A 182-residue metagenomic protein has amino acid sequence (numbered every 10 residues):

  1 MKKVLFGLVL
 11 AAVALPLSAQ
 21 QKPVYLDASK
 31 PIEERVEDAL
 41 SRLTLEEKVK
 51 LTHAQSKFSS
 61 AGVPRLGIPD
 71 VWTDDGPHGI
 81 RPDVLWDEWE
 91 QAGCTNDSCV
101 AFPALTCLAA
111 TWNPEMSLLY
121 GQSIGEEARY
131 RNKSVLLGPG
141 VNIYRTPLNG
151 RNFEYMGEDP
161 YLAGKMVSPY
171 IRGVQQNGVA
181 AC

Functional and structural regions predicted by a protein language model:
M1-V4: Positively charged n-region of N-terminal signal peptides that target proteins for export
V9-S18: Hydrophobic h-region of N-terminal signal peptides that target proteins for export in Gram-negative bacteria
Q20-C182: N-terminal beta-rich core of secreted/periplasmic extracellular enzymes
